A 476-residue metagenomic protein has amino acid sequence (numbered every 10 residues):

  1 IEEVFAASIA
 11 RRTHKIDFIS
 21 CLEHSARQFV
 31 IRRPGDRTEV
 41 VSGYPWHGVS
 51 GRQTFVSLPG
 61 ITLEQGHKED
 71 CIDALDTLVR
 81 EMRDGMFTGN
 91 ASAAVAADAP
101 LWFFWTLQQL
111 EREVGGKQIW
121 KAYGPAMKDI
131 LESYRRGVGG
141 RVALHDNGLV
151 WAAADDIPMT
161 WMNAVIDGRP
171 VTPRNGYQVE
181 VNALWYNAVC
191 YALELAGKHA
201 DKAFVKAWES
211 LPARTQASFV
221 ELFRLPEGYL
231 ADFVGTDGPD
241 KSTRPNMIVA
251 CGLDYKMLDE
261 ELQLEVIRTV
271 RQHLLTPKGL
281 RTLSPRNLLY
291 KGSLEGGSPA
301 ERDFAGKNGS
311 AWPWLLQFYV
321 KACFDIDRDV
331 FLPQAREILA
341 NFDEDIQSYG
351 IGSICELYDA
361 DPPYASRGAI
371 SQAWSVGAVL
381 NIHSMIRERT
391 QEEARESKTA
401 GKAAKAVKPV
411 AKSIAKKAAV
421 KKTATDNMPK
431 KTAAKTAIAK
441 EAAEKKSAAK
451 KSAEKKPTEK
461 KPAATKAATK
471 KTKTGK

Functional and structural regions predicted by a protein language model:
I1-K417, K422, K473-K476: Acidic, mature catalytic/reactive cores of soluble proteins
K398-K476: Intrinsically disordered, polybasic Lys/Arg-rich low-complexity tracts
